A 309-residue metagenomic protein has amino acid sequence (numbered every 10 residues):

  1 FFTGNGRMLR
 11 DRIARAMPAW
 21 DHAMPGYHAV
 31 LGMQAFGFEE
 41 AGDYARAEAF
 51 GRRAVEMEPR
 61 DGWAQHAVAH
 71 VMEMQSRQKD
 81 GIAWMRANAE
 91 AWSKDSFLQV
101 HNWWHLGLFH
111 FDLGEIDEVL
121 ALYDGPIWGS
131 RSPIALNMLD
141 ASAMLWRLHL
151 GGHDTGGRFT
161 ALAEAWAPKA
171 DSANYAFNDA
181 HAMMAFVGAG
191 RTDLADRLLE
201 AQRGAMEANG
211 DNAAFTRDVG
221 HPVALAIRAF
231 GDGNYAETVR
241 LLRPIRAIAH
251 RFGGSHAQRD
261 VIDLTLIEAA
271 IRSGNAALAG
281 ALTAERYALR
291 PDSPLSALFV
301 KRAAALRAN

Functional and structural regions predicted by a protein language model:
F1-A64, V71: Internal alpha-solenoid helical repeat scaffolds
A16-W20, R53-A54, N88, P126 (+2 more regions): Canonical positions in the second alpha-helix
W63-A67, V100, D140-M144: Short amphipathic alpha-helices enriched at the N-terminus of pentatricopeptide repeats
V68, M72-Q99, W103-S130: Contiguous mid-protein beta-loop-alpha structural module that forms a pocket-lining wall or clamp of enzyme active
L106-N309: Helix-coil-helix junctions within alpha-helical repeat/solenoid scaffolds
